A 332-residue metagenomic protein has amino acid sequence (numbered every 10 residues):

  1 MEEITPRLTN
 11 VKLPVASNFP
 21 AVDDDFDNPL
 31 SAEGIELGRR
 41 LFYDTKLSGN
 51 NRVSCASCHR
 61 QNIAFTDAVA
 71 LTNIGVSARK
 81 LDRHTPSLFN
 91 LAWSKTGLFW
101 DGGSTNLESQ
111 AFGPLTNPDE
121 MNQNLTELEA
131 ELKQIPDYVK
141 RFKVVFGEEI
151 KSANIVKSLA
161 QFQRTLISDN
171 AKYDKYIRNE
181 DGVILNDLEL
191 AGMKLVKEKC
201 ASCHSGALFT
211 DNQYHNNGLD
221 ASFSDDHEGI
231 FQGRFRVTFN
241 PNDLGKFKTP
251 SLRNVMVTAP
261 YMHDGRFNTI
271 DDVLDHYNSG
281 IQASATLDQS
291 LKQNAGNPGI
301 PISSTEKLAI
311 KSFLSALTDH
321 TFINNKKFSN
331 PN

Functional and structural regions predicted by a protein language model:
M1-N332: Periplasmic c-type cytochrome electron-transfer domains
